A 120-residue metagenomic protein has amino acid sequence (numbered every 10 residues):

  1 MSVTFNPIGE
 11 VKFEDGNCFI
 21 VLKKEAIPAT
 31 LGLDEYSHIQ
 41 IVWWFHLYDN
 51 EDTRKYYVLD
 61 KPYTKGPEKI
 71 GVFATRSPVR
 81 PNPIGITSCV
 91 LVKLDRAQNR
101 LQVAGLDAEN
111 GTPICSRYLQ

Functional and structural regions predicted by a protein language model:
M1-S88, V92-Q120: Glycine-rich, low-complexity intrinsically disordered segments
